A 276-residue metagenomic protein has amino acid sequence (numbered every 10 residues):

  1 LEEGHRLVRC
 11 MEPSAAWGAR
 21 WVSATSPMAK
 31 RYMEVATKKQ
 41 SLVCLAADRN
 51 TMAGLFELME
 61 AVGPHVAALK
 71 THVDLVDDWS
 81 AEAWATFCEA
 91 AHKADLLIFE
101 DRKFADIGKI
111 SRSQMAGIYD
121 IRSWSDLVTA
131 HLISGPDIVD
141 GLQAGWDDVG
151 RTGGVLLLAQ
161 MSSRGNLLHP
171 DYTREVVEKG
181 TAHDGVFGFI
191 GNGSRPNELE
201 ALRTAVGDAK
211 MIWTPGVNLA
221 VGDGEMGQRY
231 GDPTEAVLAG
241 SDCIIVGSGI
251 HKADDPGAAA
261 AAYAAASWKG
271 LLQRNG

Functional and structural regions predicted by a protein language model:
G4, V237, G249-G276: C-terminal helical cap(s) of enzyme catalytic domains, especially alpha/beta-barrels
G4-F99, D106-I107, L168-G188, S194-N197 (+4 more regions): Conserved N-terminal beta1-alpha1 strand-loop-helix module at the mouth
S41-A47, L69-T71, I98-R102, V128-A130 (+4 more regions): Hydrophobic faces of well-ordered beta-strands that scaffold small-molecule active sites in alpha/beta enzyme cores
A83-R102, L202-N218, S267-Q273: Alpha-helix-loop-beta-strand connector modules within alpha/beta enzyme cores
A105-A201, A205-A209, A220-G222: Conserved anion-binding
R112, E225, D255-A259: Histidine/acidic-residue-rich catalytic or RNA/ligand-binding cores of hydrolases and nuclease-related proteins
D126-S134, P233-A259: Glycine-rich phosphate-binding active-site loops on the catalytic face of alpha/beta enzymes
